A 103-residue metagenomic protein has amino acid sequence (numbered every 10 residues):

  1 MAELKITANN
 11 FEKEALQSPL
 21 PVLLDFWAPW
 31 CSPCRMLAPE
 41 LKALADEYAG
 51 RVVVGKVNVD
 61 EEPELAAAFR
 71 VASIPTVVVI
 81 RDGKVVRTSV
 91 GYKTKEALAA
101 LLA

Functional and structural regions predicted by a protein language model:
A2, T7, W27, V53-G55: Conserved Rossmann-like nucleotide-binding pocket used by diverse enzymes that bind dinucleotide cofactors
E3-V22: A short beta-strand-turn-helix
P19-L20, F26-W30, S73: Short pre-active-site segment immediately N-terminal to redox-active cysteine/selenocysteine motifs in thiol-based
L23-L24, V54, V77: Hydrophobic beta-strand anchors of alpha/beta hydrolase catalytic cores
C31-C34, V77: The canonical Cys-X-X-Cys-His
P33-Y48: Typically the conserved alpha-helix immediately C-terminal to a functionally engaged Cys/Sec in thioredoxin-like
L44, V57-A66: Structural microenvironment flanking redox-active thiols in thiol-disulfide oxidoreductases
S73, V78-A103: Non-catalytic, surface beta->alpha helical segment in thiol-disulfide oxidoreductase systems
